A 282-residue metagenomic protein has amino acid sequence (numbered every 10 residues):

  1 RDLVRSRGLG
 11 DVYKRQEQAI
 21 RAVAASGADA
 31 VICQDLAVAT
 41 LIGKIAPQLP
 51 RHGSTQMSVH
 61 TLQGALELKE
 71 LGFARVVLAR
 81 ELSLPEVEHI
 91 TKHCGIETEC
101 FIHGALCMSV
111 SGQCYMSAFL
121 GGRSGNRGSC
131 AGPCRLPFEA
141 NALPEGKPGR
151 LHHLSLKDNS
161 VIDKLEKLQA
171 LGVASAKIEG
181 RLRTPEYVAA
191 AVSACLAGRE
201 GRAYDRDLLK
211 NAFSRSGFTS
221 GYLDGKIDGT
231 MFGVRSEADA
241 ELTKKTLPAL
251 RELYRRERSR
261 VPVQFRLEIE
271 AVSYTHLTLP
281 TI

Functional and structural regions predicted by a protein language model:
R1, E17-A24, C33, A37 (+3 more regions): Surface-exposed amphipathic alpha-helical tracts and adjacent flexible/coil segments at the periphery of soluble enzymes
D2-Y13, H276, T281-I282: Single conserved hydrophobic/aromatic residue that forms the stacking wall/gate of nucleotide- or nucleobase-binding
D11, G53-T55, H153-S155: Short, flexible loop segments at the rims of nucleotide/cofactor-binding pockets, characterized by
A24-A25, G43: Acidic (Asp/Glu)-rich catalytic clusters
G43-K44, H89: Short amphipathic alpha-helical segments
Q48-L49, G53-L62: Gly/Gly-Pro- and Ser/Thr-rich, intrinsically disordered tail segments characteristic of DNA damage-repair and tolerance
